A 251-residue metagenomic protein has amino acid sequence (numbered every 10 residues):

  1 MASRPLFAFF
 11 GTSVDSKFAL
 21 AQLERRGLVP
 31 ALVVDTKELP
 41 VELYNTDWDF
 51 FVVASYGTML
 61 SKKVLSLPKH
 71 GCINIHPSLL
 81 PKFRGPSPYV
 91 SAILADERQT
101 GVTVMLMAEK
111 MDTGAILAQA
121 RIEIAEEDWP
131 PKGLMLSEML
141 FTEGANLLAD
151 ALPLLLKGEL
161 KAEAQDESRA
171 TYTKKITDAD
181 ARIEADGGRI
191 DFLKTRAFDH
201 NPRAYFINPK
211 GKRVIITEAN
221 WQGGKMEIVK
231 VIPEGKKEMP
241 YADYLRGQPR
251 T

Functional and structural regions predicted by a protein language model:
M1-H200, K212, W221, E227 (+3 more regions): One-carbon transfer enzymes
P202-A204: A conserved acidic, glycine/proline-rich C-terminal tail/linker
I207-N208, I232: A general beta-strand register signal
N208-I215: Short, structured protein-protein interaction patches enriched in aromatics and acidic/basic residues, typified by
